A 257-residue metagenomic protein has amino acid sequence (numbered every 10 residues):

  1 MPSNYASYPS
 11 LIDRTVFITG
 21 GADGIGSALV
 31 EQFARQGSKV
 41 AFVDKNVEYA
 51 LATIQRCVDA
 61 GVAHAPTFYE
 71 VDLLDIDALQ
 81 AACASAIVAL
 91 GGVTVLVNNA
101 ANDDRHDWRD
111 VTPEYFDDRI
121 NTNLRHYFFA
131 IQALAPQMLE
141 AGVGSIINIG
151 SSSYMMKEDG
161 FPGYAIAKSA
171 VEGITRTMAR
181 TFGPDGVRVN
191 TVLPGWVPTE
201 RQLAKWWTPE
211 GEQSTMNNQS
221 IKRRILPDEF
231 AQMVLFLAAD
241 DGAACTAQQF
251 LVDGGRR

Functional and structural regions predicted by a protein language model:
P2-S10, M156, L235, T246-R257: Short C-terminal tail/terminal secondary-structure segment of NAD(P)H-dependent dehydrogenase/reductase domains
T15, A22-D23: Conserved glycine-rich cofactor-binding loop
D107-I120, T215: Substrate-binding pocket helix/loop in short-chain dehydrogenase/reductase
I131, A167, T175: Active-site helix of classical SDR
I131, V143, R223-V252: C-terminal substrate-recognition "lid" of short-chain dehydrogenase/reductases
P136, R180-P184, A243: Alpha-helical segment proximal to the catalytic Tyr-Lys
S151: Residue(s) in the substrate-gating loop at a strand-loop-helix junction that position the organic substrate next
